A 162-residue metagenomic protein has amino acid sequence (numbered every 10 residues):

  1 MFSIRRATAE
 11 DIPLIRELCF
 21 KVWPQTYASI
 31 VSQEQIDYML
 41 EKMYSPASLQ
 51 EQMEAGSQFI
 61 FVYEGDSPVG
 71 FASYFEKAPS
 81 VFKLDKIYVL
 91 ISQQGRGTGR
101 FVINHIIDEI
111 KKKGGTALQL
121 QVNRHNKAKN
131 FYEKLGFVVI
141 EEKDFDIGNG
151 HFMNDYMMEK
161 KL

Functional and structural regions predicted by a protein language model:
F2, R6-I12, R16-S92, I103-H105 (+4 more regions): Acetyl-CoA-dependent GNAT
I30, R96-G97, F152: Non-catalytic, surface-exposed connector residues within folded enzymatic/regulatory domains
Q50, T116-K129, E133-L162: C-terminal "cap" of GNAT-fold acetyltransferases
L90-R96, R124: Active-site acidic-Proline motif in GNAT/NAT acetyltransferases
R96, K113-T116: Short coil/turn segments at alpha/beta junctions that flank glycine-rich nucleotide-binding fingerprints
